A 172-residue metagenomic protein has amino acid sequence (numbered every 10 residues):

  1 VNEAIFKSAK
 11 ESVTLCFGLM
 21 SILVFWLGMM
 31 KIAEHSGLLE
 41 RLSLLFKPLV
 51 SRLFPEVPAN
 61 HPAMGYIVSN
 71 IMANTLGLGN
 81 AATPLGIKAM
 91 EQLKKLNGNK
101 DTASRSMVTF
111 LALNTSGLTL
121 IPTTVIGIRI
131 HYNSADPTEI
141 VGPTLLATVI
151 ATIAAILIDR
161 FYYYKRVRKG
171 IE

Functional and structural regions predicted by a protein language model:
N2-Q92: Membrane-embedded alpha-helical segments and adjacent helix-loop junctions characteristic of multi-pass solute
F17-I22, I121-T123, A155-D159: Alpha-helical transmembrane segments and their lipid-water interface positions in multi-pass membrane proteins
A33, G37, R41, N97 (+3 more regions): Membrane-interfacial segments
I67, L111, V141-L145: Hydrophobic alpha-helical transmembrane segments
I71, T75-N80, N114-T123, T148 (+1 more regions): Mid-bilayer segments of alpha-helical transmembrane spans in multi-pass integral membrane proteins that mediate
I71-L113, I128-S134: Hydrophobic transmembrane alpha-helices that form the pore/transport pathway of multi-pass ion and small-solute
K100, I140-E172: Juxtamembrane and boundary regions of transmembrane helices in multi-pass small-molecule transporters and channels
L120-I140: Membrane-embedded transport cores of multi-pass solute transporters
